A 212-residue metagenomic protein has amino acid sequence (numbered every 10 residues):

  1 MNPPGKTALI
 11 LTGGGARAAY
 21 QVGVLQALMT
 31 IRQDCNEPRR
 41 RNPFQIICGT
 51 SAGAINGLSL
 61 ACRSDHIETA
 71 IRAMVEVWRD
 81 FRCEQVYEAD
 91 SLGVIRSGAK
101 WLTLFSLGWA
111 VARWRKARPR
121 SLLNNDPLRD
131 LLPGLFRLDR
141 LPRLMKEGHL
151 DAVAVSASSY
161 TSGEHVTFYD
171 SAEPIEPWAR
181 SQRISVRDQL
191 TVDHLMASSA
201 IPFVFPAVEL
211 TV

Functional and structural regions predicted by a protein language model:
N2-I10, A16-D126, L132, Y169-R180 (+3 more regions): Patatin-like phospholipase
F81-Q85, D139-P142, S199-P206: Short secondary-structure junctions and interdomain/linker hinges
A117, S121-A152: Surface cap/lid and interfacial helix-loop subdomains adjacent to catalytic sites that gate substrate access
R129, K146-V212: Active-site gating loop/helix substructures
